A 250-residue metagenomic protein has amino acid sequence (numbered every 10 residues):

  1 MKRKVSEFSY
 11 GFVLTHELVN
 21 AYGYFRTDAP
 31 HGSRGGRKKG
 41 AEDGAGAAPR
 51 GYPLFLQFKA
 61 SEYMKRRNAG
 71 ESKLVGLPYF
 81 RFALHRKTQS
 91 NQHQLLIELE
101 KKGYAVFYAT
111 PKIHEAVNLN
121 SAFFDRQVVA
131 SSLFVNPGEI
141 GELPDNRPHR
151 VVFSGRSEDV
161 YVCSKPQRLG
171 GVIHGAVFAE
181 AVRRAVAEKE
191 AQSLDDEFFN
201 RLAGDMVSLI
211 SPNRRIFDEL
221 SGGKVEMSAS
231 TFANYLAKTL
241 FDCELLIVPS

Functional and structural regions predicted by a protein language model:
M1-S33, L99-K102: Acidic-basic catalytic patches of nuclease active cores, encompassing PD-(D/E)XK and other metal-cofactor nuclease
D28-G40, A48-P49: Active-site metal-binding core of divalent-cation-utilizing nuclease and nuclease-like domains
G40-E42, N213: Glycine-centered small-residue hotspots that permit tight backbone geometry or close packing
E42, Y52, G103-F107: Short, surface-exposed beta-edge/turn micro-motifs
G44-A45, L54-E62: Conserved catalytic cores of phosphodiester-cleaving nucleases, focusing on short active-site segments
A60-F124: Catalytic cores of nucleic-acid endonucleases
F123-S250: Extended, basic/helix-rich recognition subdomains
